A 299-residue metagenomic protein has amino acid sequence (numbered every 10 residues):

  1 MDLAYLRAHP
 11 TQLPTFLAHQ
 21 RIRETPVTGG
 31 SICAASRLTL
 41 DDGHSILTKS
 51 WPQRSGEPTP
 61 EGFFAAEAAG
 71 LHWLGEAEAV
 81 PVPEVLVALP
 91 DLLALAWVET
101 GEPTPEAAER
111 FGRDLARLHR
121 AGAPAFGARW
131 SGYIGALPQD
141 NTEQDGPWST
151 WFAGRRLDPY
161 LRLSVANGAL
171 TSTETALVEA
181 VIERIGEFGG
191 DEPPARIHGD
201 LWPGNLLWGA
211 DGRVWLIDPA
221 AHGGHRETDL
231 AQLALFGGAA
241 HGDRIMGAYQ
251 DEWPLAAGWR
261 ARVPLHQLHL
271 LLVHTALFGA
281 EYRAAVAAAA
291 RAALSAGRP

Functional and structural regions predicted by a protein language model:
A4-T15, A123-H198, G209, G297: An alpha-helical support segment within catalytic cores of ATP-dependent transferases
L17-T25: Conserved N-terminal boundary motif of the eukaryotic protein kinase catalytic domain
I22-R23, P81-L86, I217, A231: A short, local hydrophobic-aromatic micro-motif
P26-P147: ATP-binding pocket architecture of kinase catalytic cores
P52, R244, H274-P299: ATP/Mg2+ or Mg2+-diphosphate-binding catalytic cores that bind nucleotide phosphates or diphosphates via glycine-rich
F64, A108-F111, E174-V178, V286: Hydrophobic packing residues in well-ordered alpha-helices of helical domains and bundles
G146-A153, R162, D191-R196, P203 (+4 more regions): Active-site Asp-x-Gly
P264-L272: Hydrophobic alpha-helical segments that form the core of small-molecule binding pockets and/or dimer interfaces
